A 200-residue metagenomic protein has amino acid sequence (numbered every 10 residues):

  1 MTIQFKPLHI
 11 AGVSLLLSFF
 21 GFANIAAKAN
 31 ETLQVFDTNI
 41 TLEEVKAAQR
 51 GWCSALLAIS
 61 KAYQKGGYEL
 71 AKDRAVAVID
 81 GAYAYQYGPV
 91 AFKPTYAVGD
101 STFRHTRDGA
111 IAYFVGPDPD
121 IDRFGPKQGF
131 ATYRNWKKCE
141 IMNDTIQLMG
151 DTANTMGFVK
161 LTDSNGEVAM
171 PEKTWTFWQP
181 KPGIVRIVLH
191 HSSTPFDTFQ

Functional and structural regions predicted by a protein language model:
T2-G12: Bacterial N-terminal signal peptides that target proteins for export
A11-G21: Bacterial N-terminal signal peptides
K28-Y85, P89: Short, low-complexity N-terminal intrinsically disordered segments enriched in polar/charged residues
N30, L148-M156, K160, N165-Q200: Short beta-strand edge/turn micro-motifs at domain boundaries
D37-I40, E44, N143, Q147 (+1 more regions): Conserved aromatic-histidine-acidic binding/catalytic patches
K93-T162: Surface-exposed, charged secondary-structure patches
